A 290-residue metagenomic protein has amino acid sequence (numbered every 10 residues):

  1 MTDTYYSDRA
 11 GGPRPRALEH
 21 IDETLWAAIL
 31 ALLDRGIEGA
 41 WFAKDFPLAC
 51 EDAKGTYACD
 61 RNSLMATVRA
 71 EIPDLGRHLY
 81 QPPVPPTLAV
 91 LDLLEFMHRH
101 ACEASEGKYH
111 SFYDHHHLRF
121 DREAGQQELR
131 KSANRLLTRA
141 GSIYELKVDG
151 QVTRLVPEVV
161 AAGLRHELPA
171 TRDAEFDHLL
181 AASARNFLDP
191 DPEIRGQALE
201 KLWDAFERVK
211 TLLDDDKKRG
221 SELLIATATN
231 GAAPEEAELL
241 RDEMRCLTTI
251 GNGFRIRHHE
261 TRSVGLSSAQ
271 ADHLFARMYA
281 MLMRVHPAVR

Functional and structural regions predicted by a protein language model:
T2-A17, S221-R290: Long, charged low-complexity segments
L18, A28-E175: Internal, Lys/Arg-enriched amphipathic helical interaction segments that engage polyanionic partners
R61-L79, F176-D191, F254-R262: Short amphipathic alpha-helical segments and their helix-coil junctions
E71, L79-P83, L94-A101, F187 (+5 more regions): Generic structural signal for hydrophobic core residues of well-folded globular domains
Q81, E167-A170, A174, D189-G196 (+2 more regions): Short, solvent-exposed segments of well-ordered alpha helices
T87-V90, F176, L199-L202, L247 (+1 more regions): Short runs of predominantly hydrophobic/aromatic residues within well-ordered alpha helices that form helix-helix
C102-Y109, A140, Y144, V148 (+4 more regions): Long, hydrophobic, amphipathic alpha-helical segments used as structural scaffolds
K131-A133, T138-I225: Amphipathic alpha-helical interface elements
